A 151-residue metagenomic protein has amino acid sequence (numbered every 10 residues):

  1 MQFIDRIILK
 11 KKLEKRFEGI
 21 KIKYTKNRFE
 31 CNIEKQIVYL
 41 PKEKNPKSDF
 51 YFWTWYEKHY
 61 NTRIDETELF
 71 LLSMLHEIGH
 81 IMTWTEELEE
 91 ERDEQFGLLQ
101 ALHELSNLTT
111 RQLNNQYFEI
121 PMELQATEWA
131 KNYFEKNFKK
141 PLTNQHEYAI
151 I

Functional and structural regions predicted by a protein language model:
Q2-F17: Zn2+-dependent metallopeptidase catalytic core
D5, L71, F118, M122: Hydrophobic (often cysteine-bearing) scaffold residues that line and stabilize catalytic clefts of nucleotide/cofactor
G19-Y24: Generic structural signal for residues in well-ordered beta-strands
T25-L69, I81-T85: Active-site scaffold of zinc-dependent metalloenzymes
P46-D65, E90-R111: Mixed-charge, low-complexity intrinsically disordered segments
L69-E77: Short alpha-helical catalytic segment bearing the HExxH-like zincin motif of zinc-dependent metalloproteases
W84-L88, K131: Short, function-defining helix-loop hinge/capping sites that tune catalysis or transport
E94-I151: Metalloprotease/metallohydrolase-associated module, dominated by Zn2+-dependent proteases
